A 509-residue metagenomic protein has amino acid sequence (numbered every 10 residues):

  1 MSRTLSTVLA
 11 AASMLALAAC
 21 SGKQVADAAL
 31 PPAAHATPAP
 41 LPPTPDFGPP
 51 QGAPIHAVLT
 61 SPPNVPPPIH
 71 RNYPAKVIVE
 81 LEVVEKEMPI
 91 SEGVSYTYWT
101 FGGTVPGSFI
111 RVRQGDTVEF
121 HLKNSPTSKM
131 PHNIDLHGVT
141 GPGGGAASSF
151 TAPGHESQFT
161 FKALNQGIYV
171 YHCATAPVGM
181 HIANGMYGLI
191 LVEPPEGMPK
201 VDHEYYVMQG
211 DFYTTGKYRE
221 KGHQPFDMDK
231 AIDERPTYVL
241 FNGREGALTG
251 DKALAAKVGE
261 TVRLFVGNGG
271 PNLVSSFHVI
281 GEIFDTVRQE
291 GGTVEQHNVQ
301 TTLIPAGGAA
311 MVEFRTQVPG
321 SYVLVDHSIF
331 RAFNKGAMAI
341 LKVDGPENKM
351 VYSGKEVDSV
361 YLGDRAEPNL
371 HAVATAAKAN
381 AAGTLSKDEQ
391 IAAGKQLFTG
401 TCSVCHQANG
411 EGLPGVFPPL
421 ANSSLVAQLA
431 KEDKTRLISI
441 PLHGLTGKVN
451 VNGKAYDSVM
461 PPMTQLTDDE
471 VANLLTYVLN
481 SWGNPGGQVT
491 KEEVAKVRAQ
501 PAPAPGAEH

Functional and structural regions predicted by a protein language model:
A16-A19: C-terminal motif of bacterial Sec signal peptides marking the signal peptidase cleavage site
Q24-H132, L136-P142, S148, P153-E156 (+6 more regions): N-terminal, post-signal-peptide metal-ligating segments of extracellular/periplasmic oxidoreductases, dominated by
E119-H132, G138-D202, V299-N369: Extracellular/periplasmic metallocenter environments
A174-P177, F212, C405-G412, L442 (+3 more regions): Detector for the c-type heme attachment site
L370-T399, G412-V416, V426-Q428, V497 (+1 more regions): Electrostatic cytochrome c docking/interface patches
A376-E389, V449-H509: Flexible coil segments in periplasmic/lumen-exposed cytochrome c-class electron-transfer proteins
G394, F398-A408, M460, L474-V478: The canonical Cys-X-X-Cys-His
E411-N452, D457-T467: Gly/Gly-Pro-rich "capping" loops immediately C-terminal to redox-active cysteine motifs in periplasmic/lumenal
